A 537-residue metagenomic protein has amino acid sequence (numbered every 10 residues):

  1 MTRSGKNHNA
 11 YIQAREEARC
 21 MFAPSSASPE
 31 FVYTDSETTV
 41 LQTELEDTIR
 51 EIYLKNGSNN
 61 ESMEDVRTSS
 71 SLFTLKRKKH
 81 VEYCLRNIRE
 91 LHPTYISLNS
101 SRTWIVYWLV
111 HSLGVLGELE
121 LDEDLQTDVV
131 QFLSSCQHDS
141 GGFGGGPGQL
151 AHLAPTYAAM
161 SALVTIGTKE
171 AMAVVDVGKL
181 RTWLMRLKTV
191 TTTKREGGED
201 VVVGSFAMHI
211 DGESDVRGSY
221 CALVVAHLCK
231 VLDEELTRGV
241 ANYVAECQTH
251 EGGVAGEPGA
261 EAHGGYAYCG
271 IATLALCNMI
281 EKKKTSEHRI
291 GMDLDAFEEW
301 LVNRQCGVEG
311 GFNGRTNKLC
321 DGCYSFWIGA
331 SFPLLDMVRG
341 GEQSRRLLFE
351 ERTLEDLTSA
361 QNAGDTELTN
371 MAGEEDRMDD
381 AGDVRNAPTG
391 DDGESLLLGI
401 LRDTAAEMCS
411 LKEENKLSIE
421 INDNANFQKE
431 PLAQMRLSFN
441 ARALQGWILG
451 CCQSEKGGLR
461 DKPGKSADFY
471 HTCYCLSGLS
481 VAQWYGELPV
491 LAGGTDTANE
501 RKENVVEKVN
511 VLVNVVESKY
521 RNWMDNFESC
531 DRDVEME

Functional and structural regions predicted by a protein language model:
M1-E537: Preference for long, amphipathic alpha-helical scaffolds in soluble/luminal domains and all-alpha bundles
